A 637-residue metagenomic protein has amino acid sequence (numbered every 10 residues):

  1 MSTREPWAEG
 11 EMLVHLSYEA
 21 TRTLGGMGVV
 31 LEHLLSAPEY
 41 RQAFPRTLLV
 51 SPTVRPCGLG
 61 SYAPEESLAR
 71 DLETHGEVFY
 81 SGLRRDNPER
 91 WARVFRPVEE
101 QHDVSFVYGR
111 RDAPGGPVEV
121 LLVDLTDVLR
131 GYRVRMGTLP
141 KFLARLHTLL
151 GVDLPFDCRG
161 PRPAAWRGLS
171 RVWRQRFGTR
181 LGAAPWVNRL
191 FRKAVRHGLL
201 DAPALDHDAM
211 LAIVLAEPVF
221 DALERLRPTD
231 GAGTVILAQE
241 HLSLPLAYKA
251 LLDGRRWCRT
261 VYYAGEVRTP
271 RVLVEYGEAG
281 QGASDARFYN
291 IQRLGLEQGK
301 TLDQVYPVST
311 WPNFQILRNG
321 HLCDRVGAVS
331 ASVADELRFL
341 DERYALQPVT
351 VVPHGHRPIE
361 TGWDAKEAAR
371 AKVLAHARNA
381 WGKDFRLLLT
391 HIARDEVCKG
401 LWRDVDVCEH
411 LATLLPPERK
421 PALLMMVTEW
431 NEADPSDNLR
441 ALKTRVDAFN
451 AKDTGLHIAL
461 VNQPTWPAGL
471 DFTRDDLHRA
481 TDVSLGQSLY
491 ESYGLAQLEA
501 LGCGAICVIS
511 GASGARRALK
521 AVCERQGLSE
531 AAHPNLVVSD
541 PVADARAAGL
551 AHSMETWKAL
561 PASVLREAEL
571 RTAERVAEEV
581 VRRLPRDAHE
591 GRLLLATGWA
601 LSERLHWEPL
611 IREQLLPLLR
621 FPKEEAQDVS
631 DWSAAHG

Functional and structural regions predicted by a protein language model:
M1-G637: Catalytic cores of nucleotide-sugar-dependent glycosyltransferases that transfer UDP/GDP/TDP-activated
